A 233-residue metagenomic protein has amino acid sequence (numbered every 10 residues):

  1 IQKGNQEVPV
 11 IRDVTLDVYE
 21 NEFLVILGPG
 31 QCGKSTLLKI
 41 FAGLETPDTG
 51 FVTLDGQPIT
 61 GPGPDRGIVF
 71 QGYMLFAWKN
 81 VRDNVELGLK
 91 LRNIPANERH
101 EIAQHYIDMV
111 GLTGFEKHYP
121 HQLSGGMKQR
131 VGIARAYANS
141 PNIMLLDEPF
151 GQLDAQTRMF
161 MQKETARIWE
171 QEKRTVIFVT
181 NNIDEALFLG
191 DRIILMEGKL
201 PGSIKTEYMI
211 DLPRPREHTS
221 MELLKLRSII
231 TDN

Functional and structural regions predicted by a protein language model:
L27-P29: The feature captures the beta-strand-to-loop junction immediately N-terminal to the Walker
A42: Helix-to-loop junction immediately C-terminal to a conserved catalytic motif
G50-P62: Conserved ABC transporter NBD signature motif
F70, R82-K90, H100, Q104 (+1 more regions): Short helical segment in ABC ATPase nucleotide-binding domains corresponding to the A-loop/adjacent helical element
H118-H121, N139: Conserved signature/switch motifs of ABC ATPase nucleotide-binding domains
I133: Hydrophobic anchor residue at the start of the ABC signature
M144-D147: Catalytic Walker B motif of ABC-type/P-loop ATPase nucleotide-binding domains
